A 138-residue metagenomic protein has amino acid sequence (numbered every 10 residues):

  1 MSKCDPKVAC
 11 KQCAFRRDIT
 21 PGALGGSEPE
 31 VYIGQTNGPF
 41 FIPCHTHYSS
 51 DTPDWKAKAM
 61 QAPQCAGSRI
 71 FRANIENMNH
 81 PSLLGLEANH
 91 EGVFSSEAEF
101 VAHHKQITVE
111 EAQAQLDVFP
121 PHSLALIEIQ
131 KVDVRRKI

Functional and structural regions predicted by a protein language model:
M1-I138: Cysteine-centered metal-binding/redox modules
